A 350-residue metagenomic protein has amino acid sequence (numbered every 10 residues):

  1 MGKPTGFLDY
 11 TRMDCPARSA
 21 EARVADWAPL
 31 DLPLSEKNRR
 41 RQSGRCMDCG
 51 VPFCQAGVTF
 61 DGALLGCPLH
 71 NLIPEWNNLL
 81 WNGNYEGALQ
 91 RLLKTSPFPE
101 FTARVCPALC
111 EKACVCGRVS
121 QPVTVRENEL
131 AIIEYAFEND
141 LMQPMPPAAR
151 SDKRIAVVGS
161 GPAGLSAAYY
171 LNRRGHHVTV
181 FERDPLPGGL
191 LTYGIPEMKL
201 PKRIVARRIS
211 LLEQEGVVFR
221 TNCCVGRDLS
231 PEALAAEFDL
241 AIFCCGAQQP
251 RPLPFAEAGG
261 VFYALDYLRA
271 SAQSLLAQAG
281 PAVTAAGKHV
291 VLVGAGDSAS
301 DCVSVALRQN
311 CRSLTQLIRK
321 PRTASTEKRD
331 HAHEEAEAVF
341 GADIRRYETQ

Functional and structural regions predicted by a protein language model:
M1-R154, K202, A241-Y267, A282-T284 (+1 more regions): Ferredoxin-type iron-sulfur electron-transfer modules and their immediate structural context
G117-V125, I195-R207, T221, V225-P231: Short beta-strand to alpha-helix junction loop
P144-V158, Y169-P196: Long, low-complexity, intrinsically disordered polar/charged segments
A156-F181, R220-E232, Q249-P250, Y267-K328: Rossmann-like dinucleotide/flavin-binding elements
H177-E215, F219, V303-Q350: Rossmann-like dinucleotide-binding cores of NAD(P)H-dependent redox enzymes
A236-E237: Alpha-helix C-terminal capping/helix-to-coil transition sites in glycosyltransferase folds
